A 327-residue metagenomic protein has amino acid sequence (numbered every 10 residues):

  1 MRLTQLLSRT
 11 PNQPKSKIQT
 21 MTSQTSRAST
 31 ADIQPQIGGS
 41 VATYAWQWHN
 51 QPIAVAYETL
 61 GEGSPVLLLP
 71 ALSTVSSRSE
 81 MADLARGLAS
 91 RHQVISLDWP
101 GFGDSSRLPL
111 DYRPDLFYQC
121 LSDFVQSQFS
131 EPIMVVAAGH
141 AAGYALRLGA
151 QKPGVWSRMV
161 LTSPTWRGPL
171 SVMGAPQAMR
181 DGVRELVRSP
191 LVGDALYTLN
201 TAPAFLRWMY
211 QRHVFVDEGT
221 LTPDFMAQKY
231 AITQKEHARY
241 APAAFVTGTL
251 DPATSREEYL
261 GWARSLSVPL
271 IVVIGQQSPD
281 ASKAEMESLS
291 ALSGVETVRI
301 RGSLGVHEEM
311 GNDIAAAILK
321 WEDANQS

Functional and structural regions predicted by a protein language model:
T30-A54: N-terminal cap/lid segment of alpha/beta-hydrolase-fold proteins
I53, E58-D104: Conserved HGGG/HGGXW glycine-rich cap/lid loop of the alpha/beta-hydrolase fold
A82, S96-V136, H140, W166: Active-site loop/oxyanion-hole signature of alpha/beta-hydrolase fold enzymes
R86, W262-G302: Conserved loop-alpha-helix segment in the C-terminal half of the alpha/beta-hydrolase fold that carries the catalytic
S130-G174: Conserved hydrolase catalytic core segment
P169-F215: Alpha-helical membrane-targeting segments
T198-W262: Conserved alpha/beta-hydrolase catalytic His-Asp/Glu region
L292-S327: Catalytic active-site module of serine/aspartate enzymes centered on a nucleophile-bearing elbow/loop
